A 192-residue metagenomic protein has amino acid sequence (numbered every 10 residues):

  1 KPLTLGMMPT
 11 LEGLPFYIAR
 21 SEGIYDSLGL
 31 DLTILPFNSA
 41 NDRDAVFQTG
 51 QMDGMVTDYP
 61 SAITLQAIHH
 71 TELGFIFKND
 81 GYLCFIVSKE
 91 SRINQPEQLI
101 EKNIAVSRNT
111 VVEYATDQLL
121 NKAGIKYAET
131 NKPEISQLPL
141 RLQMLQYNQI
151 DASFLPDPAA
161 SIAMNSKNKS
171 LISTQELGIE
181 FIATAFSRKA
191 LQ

Functional and structural regions predicted by a protein language model:
K1-K126, K132-Q137, R141-Y147, D151-D157 (+1 more regions): Short, glycine-/small- and polar/acidic-enriched structural segments that line small-molecule recognition paths
C84-I86, T184-F186, A190: Short glycine- and hydrophobic/aromatic-rich loop-to-beta-strand nucleating segment in the catalytic cores
A160: Beta/alpha (TIM)-barrel catalytic core signal, keyed to glycine-rich beta->alpha loops juxtaposed to Asp/Glu that bind
A163: Short helix- or helix-capping micro-motifs that position conserved polar/aromatic residues at function-defining sites
K167, A183: CoA-thioester-processing core
Q175-I179, K189-Q192: C-terminal lobe and pocket-closing loops of periplasmic/extracytoplasmic Venus-flytrap solute-binding proteins
